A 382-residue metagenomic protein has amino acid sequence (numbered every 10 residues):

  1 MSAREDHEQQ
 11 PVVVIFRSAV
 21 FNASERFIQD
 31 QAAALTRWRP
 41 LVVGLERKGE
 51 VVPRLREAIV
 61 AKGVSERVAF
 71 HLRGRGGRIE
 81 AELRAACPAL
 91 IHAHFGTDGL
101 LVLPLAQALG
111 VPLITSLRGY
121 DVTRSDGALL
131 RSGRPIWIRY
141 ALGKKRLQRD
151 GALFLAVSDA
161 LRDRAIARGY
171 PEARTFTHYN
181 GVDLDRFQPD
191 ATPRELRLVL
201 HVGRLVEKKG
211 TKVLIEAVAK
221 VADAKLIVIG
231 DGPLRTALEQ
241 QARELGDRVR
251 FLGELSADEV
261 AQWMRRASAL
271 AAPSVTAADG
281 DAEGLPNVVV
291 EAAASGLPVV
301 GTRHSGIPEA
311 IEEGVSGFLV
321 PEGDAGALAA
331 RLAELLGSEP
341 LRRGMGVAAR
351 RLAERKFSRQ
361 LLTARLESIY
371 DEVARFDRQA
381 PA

Functional and structural regions predicted by a protein language model:
V13-V14, L155, A191-V221, I227: Conserved donor-binding/catalytic core segment of Leloir-type glycosyltransferases
G77-A85, P104, A108, Y120-D121 (+1 more regions): Membrane-proximal helix-turn-helix segments that form the acceptor-binding/catalytic region of lipid-linked
A93-D98, L117: Short His-centered aromatic/hydrophobic patch
A160, G181: Carbohydrate-associated surface elements
E239-A261, A269: Nucleotide-activated donor-binding/catalytic signature segment of Leloir-type glycosyltransferases, i.e., the conserved
R265-A282, L297: Acidic donor-binding loop of glycosyltransferase active sites
V289, A294, P298-G301, I311: Short hydrophobic beta-strand element within catalytic cores of glycosyltransferases and related nucleotide-activated
E313-G314, F318-A325, E334-P340: Conserved acidic donor-binding segment of nucleotide-sugar-dependent glycosyltransferases
